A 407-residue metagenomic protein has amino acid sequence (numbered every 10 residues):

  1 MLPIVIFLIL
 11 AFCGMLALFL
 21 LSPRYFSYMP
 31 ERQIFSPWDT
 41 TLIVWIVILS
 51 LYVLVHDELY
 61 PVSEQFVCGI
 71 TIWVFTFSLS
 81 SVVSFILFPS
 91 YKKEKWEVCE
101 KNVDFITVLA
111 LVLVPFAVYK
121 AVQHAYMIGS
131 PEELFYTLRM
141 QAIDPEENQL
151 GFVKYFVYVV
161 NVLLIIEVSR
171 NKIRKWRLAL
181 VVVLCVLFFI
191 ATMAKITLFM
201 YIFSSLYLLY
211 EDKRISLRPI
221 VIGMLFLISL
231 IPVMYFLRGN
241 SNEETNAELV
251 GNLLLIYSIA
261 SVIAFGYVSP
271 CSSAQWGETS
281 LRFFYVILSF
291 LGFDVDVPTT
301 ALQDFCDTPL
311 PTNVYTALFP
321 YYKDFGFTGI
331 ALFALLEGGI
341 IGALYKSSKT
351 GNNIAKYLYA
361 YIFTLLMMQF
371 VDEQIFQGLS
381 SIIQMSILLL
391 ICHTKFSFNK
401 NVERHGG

Functional and structural regions predicted by a protein language model:
M1-A179, I215-R218, I341-G407: Membrane-anchoring hydrophobic segments
P61, L164, C185-V186, A317-P320: Short, hydrophobic/aromatic alpha-helical segments in well-folded domains
F85-P89, T192-A194, S269: Repeat-unit-sized solenoid/scaffold elements
T107-V122, F226-V233, S280-L291: Hydrophobic alpha-helical membrane-insertion segments
Y136-E147, I231-G342: Small-residue-enriched transmembrane helix-hairpin modules in multi-pass membrane proteins
R170-L249, I340: Hydrophobic alpha-helical segments of polytopic membrane proteins
T192-I196, M200, P298-L388: Membrane-water interface signatures at transmembrane helix termini and the short loops that connect adjacent helices
